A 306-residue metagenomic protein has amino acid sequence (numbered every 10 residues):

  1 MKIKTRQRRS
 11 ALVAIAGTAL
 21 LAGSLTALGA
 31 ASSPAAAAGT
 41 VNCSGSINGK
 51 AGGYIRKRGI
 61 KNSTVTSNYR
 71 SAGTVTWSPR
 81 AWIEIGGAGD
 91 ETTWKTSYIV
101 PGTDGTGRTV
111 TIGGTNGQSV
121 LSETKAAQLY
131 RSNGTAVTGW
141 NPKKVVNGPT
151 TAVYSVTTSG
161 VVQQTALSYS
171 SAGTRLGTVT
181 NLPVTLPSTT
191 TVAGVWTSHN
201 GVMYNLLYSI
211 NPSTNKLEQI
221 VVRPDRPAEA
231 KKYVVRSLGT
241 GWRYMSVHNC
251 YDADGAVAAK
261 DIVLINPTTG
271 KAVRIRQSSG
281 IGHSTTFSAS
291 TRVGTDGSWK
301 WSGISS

Functional and structural regions predicted by a protein language model:
M1-A37: Secretory targeting and sorting signals
M1-I3, I210, T214-N215, K231: Generic cytosolic/nucleocytoplasmic N-terminal low-complexity/intrinsically disordered segments
R9, A31-S32, T96, Y154 (+3 more regions): Intrinsically disordered, low-complexity segments enriched in Ser/Pro/Gly/Ala and basic residues
A38-G49, I55-W94, V100-V146, T158-T197 (+2 more regions): Trp- and S/T/G-rich repeat-edge/linker motifs of beta-rich repeat architectures
K95-Y98, T150-Y154, G201-Y208, A258-V263: Acidic/hydrophobic-patterned starts of short beta strands in beta-sheet-rich repeat architectures
W196-P224, I262-P267: Surface-exposed interaction/gating patches
V247-G255, K260-V263: Surface-exposed substrate-engagement region within the catalytic domains of secreted or surface-exposed extracellular
